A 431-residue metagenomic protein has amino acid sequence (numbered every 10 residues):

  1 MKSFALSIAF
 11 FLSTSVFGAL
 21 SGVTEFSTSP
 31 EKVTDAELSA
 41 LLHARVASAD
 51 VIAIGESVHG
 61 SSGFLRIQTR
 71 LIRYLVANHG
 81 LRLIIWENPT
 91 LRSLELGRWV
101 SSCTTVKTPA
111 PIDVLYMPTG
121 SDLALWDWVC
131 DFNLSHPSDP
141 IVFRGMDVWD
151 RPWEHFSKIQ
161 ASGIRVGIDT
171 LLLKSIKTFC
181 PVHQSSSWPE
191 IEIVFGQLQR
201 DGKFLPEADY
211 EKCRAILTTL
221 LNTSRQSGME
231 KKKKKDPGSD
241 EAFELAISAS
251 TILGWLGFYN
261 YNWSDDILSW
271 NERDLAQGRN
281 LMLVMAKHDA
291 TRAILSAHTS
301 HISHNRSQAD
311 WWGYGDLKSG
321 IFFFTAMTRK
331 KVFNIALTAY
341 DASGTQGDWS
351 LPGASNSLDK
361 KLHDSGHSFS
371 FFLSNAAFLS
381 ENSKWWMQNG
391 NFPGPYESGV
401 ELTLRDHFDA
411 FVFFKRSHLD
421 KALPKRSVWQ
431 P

Functional and structural regions predicted by a protein language model:
F4-S13: Sec-dependent N-terminal signal peptides
F17-P431: Structured catalytic-domain cores with a bias toward divalent-metal coordination
